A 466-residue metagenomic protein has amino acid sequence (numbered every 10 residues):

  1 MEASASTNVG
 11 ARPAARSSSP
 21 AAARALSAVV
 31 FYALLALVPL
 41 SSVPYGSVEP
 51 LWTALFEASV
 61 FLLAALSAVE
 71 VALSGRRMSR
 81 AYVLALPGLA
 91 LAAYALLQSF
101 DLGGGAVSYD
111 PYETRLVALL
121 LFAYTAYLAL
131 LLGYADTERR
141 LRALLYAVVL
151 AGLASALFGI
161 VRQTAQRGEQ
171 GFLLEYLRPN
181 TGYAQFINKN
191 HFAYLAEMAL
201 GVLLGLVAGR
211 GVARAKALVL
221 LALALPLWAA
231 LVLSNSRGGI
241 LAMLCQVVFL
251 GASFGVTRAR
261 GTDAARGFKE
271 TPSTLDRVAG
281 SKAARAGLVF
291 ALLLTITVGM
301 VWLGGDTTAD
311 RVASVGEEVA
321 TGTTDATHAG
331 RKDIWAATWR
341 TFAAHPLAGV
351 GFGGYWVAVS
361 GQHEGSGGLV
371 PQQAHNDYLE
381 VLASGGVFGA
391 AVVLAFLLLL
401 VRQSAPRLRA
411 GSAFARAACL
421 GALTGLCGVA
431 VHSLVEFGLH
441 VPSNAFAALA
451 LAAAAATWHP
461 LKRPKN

Functional and structural regions predicted by a protein language model:
M1-L150, G205-L221, V248-L293, R416 (+1 more regions): Transmembrane signal-anchor hairpin modules in multi-pass inner-membrane enzymes, especially those that act on
L40, L221-N235, G428-S433: Membrane-interface alpha helices of multi-pass inner-membrane proteins
S42-V48, N188, Y378-G385, A417-A450: Membrane helix-loop boundary segments at the extracytoplasmic
A92-L102, R139-E175, I187, W228-S234: Hydrophobic alpha-helical transmembrane segments
A118, G168-L206, N235-G238, N376-V381: Membrane-interface segments at transmembrane-helix junctions in multi-pass inner-membrane proteins
E138, L157-Q166, W228-S234, G239 (+4 more regions): A membrane-periplasm/extracellular boundary helix in multi-pass inner-membrane enzymes that assemble envelope glycans
N188, D325, G330-P371, Y378-V381 (+1 more regions): TM-adjacent membrane-interface loops and short helices in multi-pass inner/ER membrane proteins
V387-L420: Hydrophobic transmembrane alpha-helices and their immediate junctions
